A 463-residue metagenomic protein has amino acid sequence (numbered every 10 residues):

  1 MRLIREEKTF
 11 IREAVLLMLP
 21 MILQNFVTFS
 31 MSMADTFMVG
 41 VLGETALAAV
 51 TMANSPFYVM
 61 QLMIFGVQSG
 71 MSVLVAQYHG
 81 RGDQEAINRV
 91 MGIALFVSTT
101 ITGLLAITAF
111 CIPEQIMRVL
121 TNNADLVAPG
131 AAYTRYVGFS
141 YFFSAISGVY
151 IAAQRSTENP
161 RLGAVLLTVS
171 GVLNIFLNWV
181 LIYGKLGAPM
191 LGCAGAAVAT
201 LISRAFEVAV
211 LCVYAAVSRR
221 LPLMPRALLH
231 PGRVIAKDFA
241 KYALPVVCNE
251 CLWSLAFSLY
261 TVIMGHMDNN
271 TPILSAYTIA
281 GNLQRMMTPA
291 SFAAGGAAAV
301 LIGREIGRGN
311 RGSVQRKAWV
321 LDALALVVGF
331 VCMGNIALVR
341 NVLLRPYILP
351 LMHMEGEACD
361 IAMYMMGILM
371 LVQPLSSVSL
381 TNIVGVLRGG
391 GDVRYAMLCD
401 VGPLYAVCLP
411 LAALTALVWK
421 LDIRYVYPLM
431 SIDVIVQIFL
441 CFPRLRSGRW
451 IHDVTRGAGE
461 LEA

Functional and structural regions predicted by a protein language model:
M1-M21, V75-F142, A188-L244, I302-V372 (+1 more regions): Short alpha-helical transmembrane segments in multi-pass integral membrane proteins
E6-F37, V41-L42, S55-G70, L74 (+6 more regions): N-terminal transmembrane alpha-helices
L16-D35, Y136, S170, S203-E207 (+4 more regions): Transmembrane helical elements of multi-pass membrane transporters/channels
L23, V27, M31, M60-I64 (+14 more regions): Residue-level hotspots within pore-lining transmembrane alpha-helices of multi-pass secondary transporters
F26, S30-A48, M117-A124, V180-L191 (+5 more regions): Helix-terminus/linker motif at the lipid-water interface of multi-pass membrane proteins
L47-I107, S144-G163, T261, L274-R340 (+1 more regions): Small-residue-rich hydrophobic transmembrane alpha-helices
V59-L62, N174-N178, V208-C212, M286-P289 (+3 more regions): Hydrophobic transmembrane alpha-helices of multi-pass small-molecule transporters
F65-Q68, S72, V137-S156, G163-G171 (+5 more regions): Short runs within selected transmembrane alpha-helices of multi-pass transporters and secretion channels
